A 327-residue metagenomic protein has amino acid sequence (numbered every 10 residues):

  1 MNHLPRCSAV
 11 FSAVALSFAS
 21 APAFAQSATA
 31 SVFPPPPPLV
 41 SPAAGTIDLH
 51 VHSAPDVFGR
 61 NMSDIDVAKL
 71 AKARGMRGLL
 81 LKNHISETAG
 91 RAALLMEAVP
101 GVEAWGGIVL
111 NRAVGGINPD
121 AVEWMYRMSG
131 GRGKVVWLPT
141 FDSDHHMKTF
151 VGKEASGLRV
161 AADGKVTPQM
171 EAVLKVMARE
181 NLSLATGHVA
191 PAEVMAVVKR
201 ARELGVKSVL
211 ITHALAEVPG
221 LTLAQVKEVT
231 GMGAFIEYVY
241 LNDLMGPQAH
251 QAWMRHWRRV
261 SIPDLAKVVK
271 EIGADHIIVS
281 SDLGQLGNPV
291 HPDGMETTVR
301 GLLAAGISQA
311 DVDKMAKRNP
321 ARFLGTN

Functional and structural regions predicted by a protein language model:
H3, P292-N327: Mid-to-C-terminal alpha-helical segments outside catalytic/metal-binding sites
S8-A23: Bacterial N-terminal signal peptides
T29-E103: An N-terminally biased module of ancient metal coordination in phosphate/nucleic-acid-related enzymes
P38, D64-K69, A89-L94, P100 (+5 more regions): Histidine/acidic residue-rich metal-binding segments in metalloenzymes
G45-V51, L79-L81, W105-I108, V136-L138 (+4 more regions): Hydrophobic faces of well-ordered beta-strands that scaffold small-molecule active sites in alpha/beta enzyme cores
L49-F58, D142-S143, K148-K165: Glycine-rich phosphate-binding "P-loop"
H52-A54, H84, G107-A113, P139-S143 (+4 more regions): Active-site beta-loop-alpha junctions enriched in small/polar residues
V239, I272-H291: Short acidic/histidine-rich active-site segments
